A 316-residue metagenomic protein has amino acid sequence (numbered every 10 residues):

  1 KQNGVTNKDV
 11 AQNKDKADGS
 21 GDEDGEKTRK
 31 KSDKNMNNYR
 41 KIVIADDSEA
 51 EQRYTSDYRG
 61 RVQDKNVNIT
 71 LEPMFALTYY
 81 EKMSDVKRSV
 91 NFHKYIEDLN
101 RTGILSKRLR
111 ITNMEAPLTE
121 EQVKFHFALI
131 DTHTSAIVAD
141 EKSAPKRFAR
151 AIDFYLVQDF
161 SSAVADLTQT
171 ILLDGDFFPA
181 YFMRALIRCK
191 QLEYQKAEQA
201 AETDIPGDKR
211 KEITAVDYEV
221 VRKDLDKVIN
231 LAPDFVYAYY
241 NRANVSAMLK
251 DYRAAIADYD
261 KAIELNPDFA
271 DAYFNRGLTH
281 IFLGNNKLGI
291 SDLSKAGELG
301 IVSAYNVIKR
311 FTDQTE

Functional and structural regions predicted by a protein language model:
G4-E316: Alpha-helical tetratricopeptide repeat
